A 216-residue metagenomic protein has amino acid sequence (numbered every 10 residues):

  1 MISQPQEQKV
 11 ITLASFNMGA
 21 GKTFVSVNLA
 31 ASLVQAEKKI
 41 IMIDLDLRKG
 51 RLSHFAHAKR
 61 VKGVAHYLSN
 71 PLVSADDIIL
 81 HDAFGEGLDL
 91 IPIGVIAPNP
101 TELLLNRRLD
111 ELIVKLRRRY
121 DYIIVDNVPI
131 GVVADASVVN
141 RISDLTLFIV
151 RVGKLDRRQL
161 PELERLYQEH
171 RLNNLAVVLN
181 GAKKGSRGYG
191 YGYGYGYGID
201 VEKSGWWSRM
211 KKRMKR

Functional and structural regions predicted by a protein language model:
M1-R216: P-loop NTP-binding module
